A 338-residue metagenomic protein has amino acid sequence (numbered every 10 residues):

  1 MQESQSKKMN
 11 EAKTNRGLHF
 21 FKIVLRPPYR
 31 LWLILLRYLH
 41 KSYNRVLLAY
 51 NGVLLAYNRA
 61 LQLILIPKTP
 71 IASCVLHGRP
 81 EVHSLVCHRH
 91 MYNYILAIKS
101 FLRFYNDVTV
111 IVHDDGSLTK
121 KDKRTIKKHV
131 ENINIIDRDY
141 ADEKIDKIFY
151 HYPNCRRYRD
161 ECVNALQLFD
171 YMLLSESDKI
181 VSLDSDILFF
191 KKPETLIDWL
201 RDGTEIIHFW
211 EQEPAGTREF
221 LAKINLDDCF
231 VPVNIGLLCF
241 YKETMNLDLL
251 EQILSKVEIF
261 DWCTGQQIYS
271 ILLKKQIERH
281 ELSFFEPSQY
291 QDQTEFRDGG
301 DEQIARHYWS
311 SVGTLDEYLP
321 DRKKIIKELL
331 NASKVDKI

Functional and structural regions predicted by a protein language model:
E3, K7-K147, Y308-I338: N-terminal anchoring/stem segment of glycosyltransferases
H83-Y94, D160-N164, D227-V231, E258-G265: Aromatic-acidic/polar surface patches that form glycan- and anion
R89-H90, S117-L118, A141-E143, I187-F189 (+4 more regions): Short, solvent-exposed loop/turn segments at secondary-structure junctions
Y105, V130, S175, Q276-I277: A structural signal for short coil/turn segments at secondary-structure junctions
K128-L174: Active-site-proximal specificity loops/subdomain of glycosyltransferases
V163, Q167-E213: GT-A fold catalytic core of metal-dependent nucleotide-sugar glycosyltransferases, centered on the diacidic
I207-C229, R322: A short, conserved beta-to-alpha structural element at the edge of catalytic cores that scaffolds binding
Q212-P214, F230-V312: Catalytic core and acceptor-binding pocket of nucleotide-sugar-dependent glycosyltransferases
